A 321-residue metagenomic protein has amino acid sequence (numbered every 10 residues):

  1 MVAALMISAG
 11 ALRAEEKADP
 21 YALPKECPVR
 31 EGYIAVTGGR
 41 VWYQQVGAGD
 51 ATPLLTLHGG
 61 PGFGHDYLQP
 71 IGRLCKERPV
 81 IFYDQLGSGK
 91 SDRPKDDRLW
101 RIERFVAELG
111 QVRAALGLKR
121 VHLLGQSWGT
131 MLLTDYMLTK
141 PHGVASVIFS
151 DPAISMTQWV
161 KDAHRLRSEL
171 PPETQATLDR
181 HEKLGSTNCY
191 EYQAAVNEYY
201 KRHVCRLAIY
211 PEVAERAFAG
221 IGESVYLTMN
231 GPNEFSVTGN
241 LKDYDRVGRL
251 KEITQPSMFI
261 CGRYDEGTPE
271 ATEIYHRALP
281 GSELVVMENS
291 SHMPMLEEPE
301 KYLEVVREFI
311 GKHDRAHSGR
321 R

Functional and structural regions predicted by a protein language model:
A3, L12-L54, E77-R78, G311-R321: Alpha/beta-hydrolase fold catalytic core
G38-R93: Conserved HGGG/HGGXW glycine-rich cap/lid loop of the alpha/beta-hydrolase fold
P61-G62, Q85-G89, G129, I154 (+1 more regions): Alpha/beta-hydrolase active-site loop signature
Q85-W128: Active-site loop/oxyanion-hole signature of alpha/beta-hydrolase fold enzymes
K119-R165: Conserved hydrolase catalytic core segment
S168-Q255: Alpha/beta-hydrolase
V247-S290: Conserved loop-alpha-helix segment in the C-terminal half of the alpha/beta-hydrolase fold that carries the catalytic
G281-R321: Catalytic active-site module of serine/aspartate enzymes centered on a nucleophile-bearing elbow/loop
